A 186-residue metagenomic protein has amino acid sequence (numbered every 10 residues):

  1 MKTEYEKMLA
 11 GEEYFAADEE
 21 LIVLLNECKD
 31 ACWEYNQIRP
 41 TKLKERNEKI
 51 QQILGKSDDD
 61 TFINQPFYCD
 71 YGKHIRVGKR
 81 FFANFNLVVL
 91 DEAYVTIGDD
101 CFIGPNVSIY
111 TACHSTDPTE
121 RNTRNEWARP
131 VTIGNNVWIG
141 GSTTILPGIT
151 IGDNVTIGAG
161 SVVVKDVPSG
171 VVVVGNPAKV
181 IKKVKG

Functional and structural regions predicted by a protein language model:
M1-D60, A178-K182, G186: Terminal amphipathic alpha-helical/low-complexity segments used for targeting or macromolecular assembly
Y5-E6, I53, T123, P130 (+1 more regions): Short secondary-structure boundary/capping segments
N36, K165-G170: Short arginine-rich
P40, F67-V77, F82-T150, V171 (+2 more regions): Flexible, glycine/small-residue-enriched loop-and-beta-strand segment within the central core of proteins
G140-D166: Beta-rich strand-turn-strand
